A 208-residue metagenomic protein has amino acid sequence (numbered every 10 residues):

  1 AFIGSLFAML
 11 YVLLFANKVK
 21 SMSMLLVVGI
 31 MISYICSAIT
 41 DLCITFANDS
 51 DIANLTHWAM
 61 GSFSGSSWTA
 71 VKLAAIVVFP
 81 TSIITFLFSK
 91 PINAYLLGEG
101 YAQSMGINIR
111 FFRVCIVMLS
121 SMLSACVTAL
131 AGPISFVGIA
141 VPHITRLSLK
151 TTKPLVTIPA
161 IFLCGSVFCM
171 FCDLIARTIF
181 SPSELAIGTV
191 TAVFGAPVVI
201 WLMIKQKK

Functional and structural regions predicted by a protein language model:
A1-K208: Alpha-helical transmembrane segments in inner-membrane proteins
